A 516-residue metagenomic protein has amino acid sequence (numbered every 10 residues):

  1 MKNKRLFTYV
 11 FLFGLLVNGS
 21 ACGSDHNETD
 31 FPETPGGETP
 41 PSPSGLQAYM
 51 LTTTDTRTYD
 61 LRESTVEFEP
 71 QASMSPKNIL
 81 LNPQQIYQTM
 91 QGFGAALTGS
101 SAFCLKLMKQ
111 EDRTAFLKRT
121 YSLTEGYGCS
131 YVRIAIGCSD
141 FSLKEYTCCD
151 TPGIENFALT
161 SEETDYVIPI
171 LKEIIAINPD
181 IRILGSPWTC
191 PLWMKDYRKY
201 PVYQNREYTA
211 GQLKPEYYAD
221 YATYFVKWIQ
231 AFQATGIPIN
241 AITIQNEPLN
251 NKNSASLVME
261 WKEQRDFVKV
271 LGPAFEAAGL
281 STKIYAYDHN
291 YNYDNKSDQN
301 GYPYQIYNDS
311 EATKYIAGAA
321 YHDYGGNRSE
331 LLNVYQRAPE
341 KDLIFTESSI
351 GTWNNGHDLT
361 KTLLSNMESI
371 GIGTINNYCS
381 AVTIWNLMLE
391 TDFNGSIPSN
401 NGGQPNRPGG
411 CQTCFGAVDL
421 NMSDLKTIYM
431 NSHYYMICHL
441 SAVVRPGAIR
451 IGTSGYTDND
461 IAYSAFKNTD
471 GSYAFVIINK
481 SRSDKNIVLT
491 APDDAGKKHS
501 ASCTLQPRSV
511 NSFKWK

Functional and structural regions predicted by a protein language model:
M1-S20: Sec-dependent bacterial lipoprotein signal peptides
G14-S44: Bacterial Sec-dependent N-terminal signal peptides
H26, C138-D140, P191-L192, P248 (+1 more regions): Feature marks short, surface-exposed loop/turn motifs that line or immediately flank catalytic pockets and channel
P40-E63, Q71-K77, I183-G185, T223-N240 (+2 more regions): Substrate-binding and catalytic surfaces of secreted/luminal carbohydrate-active proteins
D60-I239, R265, K269: N-terminal catalytic cores of secreted or lumenal carbohydrate-active enzymes
A96, A135, Q245, H322 (+1 more regions): Conserved residues at the C-terminal ends of beta-strands
